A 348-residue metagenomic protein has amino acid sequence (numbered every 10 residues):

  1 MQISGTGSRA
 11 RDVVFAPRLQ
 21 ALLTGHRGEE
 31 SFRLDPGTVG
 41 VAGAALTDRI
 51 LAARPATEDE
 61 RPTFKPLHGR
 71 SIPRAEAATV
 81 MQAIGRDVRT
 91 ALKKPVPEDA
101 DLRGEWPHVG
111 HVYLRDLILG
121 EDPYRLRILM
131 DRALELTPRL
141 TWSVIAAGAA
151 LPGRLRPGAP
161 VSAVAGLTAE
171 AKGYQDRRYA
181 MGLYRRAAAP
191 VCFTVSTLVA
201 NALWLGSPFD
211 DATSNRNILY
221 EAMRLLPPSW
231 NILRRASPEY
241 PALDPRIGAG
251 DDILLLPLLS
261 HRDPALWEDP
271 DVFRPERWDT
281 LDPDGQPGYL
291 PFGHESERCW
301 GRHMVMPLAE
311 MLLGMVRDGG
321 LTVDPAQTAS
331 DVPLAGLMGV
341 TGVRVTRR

Functional and structural regions predicted by a protein language model:
M1-R127: Active-site substrate-recognition loop segments, prototypically the cytochrome P450 B′-helix/B-C loop
R9-T24, A212-P245, L254: Conserved cytochrome P450 K-helix E-x-x-R motif and the immediately C-terminal K′/meander segment
P55, L256-D282: Conserved cytochrome P450 K-helix/beta-meander segment immediately N-terminal to the heme-binding cysteine loop
I128-M181: Cytochrome P450 catalytic core segment centered on helix I
L129-A147, P190, N215-L226, D279-L281 (+1 more regions): Short, mixed-charge aromatic SLiMs
V164-A222, A309: Central I-helix of cytochrome P450 enzymes
D279-G342: Cytochrome P450 heme-thiolate "Cys pocket" and heme-binding signature region
